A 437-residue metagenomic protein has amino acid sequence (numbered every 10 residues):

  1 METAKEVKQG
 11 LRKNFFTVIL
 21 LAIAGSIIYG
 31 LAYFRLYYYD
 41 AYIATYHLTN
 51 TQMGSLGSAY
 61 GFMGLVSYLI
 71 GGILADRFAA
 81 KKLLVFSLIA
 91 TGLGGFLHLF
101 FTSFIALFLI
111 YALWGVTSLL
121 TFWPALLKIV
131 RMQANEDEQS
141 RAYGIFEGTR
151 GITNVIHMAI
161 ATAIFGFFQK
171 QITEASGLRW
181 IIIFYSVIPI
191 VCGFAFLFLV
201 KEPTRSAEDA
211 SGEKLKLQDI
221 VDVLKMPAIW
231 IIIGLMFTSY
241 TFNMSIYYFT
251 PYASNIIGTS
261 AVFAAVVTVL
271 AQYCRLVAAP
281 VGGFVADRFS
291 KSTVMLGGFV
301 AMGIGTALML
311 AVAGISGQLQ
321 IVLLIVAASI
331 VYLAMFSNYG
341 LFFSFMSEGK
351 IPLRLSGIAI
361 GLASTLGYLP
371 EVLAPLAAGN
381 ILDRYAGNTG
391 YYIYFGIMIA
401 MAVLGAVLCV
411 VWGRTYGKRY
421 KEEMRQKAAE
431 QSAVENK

Functional and structural regions predicted by a protein language model:
R35-Y37, N154-M158, M226-C274, A279 (+3 more regions): Extracytoplasmic gate region of multi-pass secondary transporters
S67-A79, A278-K291, L382-D383: Helix-to-loop junctions at the C-terminal end of transmembrane segments in multipass secondary transporters
R77-L88, D287-A301: Cytoplasmic membrane-interface "Motif A"-like loop-to-helix N-cap segments of 12-TM Major Facilitator Superfamily
I110-T149: Cytoplasmic helix-loop-helix junction between adjacent transmembrane helices in 12-TM secondary transporters
S140-G166, S364-P375: Glycine-rich segments within core transmembrane alpha-helices of 12-TM secondary carriers
S186-E208, L408-G413: C-terminal membrane-cytosol helix-exit motif in multi-pass small-molecule transporters
L199-V221, R419-Q431: Flexible cytoplasmic inter-helical loops of multi-pass small-molecule transporters
S292-F342: C-terminal transmembrane helical hairpin of 12-TM major facilitator-type secondary transporters
